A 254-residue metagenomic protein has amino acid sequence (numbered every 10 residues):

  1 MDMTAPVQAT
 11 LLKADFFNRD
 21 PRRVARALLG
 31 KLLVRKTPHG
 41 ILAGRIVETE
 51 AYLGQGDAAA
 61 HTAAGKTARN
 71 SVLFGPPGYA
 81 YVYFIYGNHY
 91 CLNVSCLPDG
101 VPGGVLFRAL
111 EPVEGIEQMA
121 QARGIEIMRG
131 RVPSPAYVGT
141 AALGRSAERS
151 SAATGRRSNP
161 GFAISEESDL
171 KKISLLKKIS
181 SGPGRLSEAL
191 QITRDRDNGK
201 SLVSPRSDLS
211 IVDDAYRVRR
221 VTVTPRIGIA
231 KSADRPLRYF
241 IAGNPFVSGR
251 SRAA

Functional and structural regions predicted by a protein language model:
D2-L143, A147, I164-A254: Conserved, well-structured core segments that form or line functional sites
A152-A153, P160-G161, S165-S168: N-terminal polybasic/positive-inside topogenic patches
